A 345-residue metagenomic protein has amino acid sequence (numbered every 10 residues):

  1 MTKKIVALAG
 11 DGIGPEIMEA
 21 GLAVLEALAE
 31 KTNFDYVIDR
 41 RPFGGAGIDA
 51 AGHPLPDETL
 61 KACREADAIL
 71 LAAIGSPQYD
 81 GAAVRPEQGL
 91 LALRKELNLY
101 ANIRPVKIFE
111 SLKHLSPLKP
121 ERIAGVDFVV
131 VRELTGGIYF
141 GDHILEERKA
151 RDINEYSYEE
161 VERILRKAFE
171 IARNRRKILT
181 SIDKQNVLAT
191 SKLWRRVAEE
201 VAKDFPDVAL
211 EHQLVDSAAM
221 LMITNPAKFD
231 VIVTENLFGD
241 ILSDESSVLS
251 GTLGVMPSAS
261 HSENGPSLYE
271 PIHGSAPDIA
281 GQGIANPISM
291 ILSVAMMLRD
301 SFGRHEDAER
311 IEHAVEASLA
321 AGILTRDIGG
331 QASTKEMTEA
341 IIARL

Functional and structural regions predicted by a protein language model:
V6-A23, A27-A29, E147-D216, K228: Glycine-rich phosphate/diphosphate-binding loop of Rossmann-like nucleotide-binding domains
D11-G14, D67, V131, A168 (+5 more regions): Buried hydrophobic positions in well-ordered alpha/beta secondary-structure cores of metabolic enzymes
G21, L25, A198, M290-L298 (+1 more regions): Buried hydrophobic packing segments
N33-D57, M222: N-terminal beta-loop-helix "entrance" segment that forms/cooperates in small-molecule cofactor or anionic ligand
G45-I48, H114, M222-I323: Glycine-rich phosphate/nucleotide-binding loop
D49-N154, L237: N-terminal glycine-rich phosphate/adenylate-binding segment common to multiple enzyme folds
S111, Q213-M220: Short acidic loop-to-helix transition motifs that present clustered carboxylates
T135-S181, Q185-V187, F205, R310 (+1 more regions): Glycine-rich phosphate/pyrophosphate-binding loop and the adjoining helix
